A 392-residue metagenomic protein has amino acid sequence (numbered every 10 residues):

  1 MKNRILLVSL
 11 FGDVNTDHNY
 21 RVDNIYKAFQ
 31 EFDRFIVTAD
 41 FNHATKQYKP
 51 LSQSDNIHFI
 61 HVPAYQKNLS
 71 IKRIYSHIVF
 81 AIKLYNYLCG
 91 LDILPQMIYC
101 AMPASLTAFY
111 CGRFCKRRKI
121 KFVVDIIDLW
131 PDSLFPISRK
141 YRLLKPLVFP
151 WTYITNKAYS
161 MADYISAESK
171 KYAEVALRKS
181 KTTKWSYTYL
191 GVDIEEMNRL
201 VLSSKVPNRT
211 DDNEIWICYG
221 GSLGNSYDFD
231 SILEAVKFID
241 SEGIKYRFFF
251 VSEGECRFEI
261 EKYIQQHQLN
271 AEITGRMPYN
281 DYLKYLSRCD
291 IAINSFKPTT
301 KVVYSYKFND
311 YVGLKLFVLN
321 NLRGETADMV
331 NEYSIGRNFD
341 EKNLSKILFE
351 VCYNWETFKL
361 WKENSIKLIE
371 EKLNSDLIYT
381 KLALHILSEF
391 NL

Functional and structural regions predicted by a protein language model:
M1-H61, V236-S241: N-terminal subdomain of nucleotide-sugar transferases
L6, N208-Y227, I232-K237, F249 (+1 more regions): Conserved donor-binding/catalytic core segment of Leloir-type glycosyltransferases
T16, Y227, P278-Y285, D290-V312 (+1 more regions): Nucleotide-sugar-dependent
T38, K145-S203, A271-I273: Donor nucleotide-sugar binding/catalytic pocket of nucleotide-sugar-dependent glycosyltransferases
Y65-K72, R118-Y153, E195: Acceptor-binding helix/loop patch of EC 2.4 sugar-transfer enzymes, predominantly nucleotide-sugar-dependent
C89, L106-F109, R113-R117, D132 (+1 more regions): Membrane-proximal helix-turn-helix segments that form the acceptor-binding/catalytic region of lipid-linked
F249, F258-L283: Nucleotide-activated donor-binding/catalytic signature segment of Leloir-type glycosyltransferases, i.e., the conserved
K342-N343, L348, Y353-S388: A charged, aromatic-enriched C-terminal amphipathic alpha-helix characteristic of glycosyltransferases across folds
